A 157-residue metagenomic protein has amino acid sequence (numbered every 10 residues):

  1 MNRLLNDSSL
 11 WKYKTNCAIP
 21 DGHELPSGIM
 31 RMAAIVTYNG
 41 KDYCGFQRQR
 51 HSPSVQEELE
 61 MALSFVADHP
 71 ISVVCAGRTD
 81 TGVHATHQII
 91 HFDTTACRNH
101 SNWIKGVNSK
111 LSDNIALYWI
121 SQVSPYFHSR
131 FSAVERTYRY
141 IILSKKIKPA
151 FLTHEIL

Functional and structural regions predicted by a protein language model:
N2-C17, H23-L157: Structured-RNA-binding interfaces characteristic of tRNA pseudouridine synthases
